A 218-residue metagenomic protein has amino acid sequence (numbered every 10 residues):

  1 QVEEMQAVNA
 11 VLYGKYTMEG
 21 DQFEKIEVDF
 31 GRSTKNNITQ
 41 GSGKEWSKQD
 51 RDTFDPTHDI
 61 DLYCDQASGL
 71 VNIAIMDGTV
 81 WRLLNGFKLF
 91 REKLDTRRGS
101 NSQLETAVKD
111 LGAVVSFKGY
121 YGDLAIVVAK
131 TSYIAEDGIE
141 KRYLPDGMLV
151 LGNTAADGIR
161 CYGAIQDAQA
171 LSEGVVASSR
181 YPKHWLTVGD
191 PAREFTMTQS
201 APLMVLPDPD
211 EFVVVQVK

Functional and structural regions predicted by a protein language model:
E4-E24: Short, glycine/acidic-rich hinge or "gate" loops at secondary-structure transitions that mediate conformational
M18-E19, L83, Y133-A135: A broad, structure-centric signal for solvent-exposed, well-ordered loop/edge residues that line or flank functional
E24-E105: Extended, solvent-exposed, turn-rich assembly/linker loops in the middle of proteins
N37-R51, R91-K218: Sequence/fold signature of self-assembling virion shell proteins
